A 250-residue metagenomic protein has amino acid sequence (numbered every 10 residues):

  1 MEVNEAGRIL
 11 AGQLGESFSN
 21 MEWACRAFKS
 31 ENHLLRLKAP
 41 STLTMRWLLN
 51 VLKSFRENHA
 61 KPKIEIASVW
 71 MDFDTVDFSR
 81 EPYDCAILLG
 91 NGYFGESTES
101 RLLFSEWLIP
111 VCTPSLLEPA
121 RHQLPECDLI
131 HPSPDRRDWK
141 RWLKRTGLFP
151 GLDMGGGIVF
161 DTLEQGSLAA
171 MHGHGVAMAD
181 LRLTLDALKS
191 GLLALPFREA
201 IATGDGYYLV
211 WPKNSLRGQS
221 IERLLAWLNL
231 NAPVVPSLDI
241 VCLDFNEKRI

Functional and structural regions predicted by a protein language model:
M1-S30: Alpha-helical "hinge/linker" immediately C-terminal to small N-terminal DNA-binding modules
G7, F78-S79, L168-G173, L188 (+1 more regions): Hydrophobic residues within well-ordered alpha-helices
K29-L35, L124-P125: Immediate post-signal peptide segment of exported/extracytoplasmic ligand-binding proteins
H33-F94, L243-N246, I250: Central regulatory/effector-binding core of bacterial HTH transcription factors
R36-K38, A86, I130, A177 (+1 more regions): Short, well-ordered beta-strand segments
E57, K61, L185-S190, A200-I250: C-terminal effector-binding regulatory domain of bacterial HTH transcription factors
A67-D128, P134-D138, L143-G151, G157-V159: Acidic, Gly/Pro-rich loop/turn segments at junctions of secondary structure
G151-P196, A202: Hydrophobic hinge/microswitch elements
